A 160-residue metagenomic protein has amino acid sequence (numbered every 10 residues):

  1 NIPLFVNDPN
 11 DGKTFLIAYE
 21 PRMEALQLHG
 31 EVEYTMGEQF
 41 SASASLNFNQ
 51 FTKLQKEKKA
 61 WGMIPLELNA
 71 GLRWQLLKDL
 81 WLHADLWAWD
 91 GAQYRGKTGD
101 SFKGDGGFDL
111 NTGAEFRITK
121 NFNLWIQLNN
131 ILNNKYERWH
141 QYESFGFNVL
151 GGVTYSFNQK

Functional and structural regions predicted by a protein language model:
P3-G91: Gram-negative outer-membrane beta-barrel transporters
A60-K160: Conserved C-terminal beta-signal and adjacent last beta-strands/turns of outer-membrane beta-barrel proteins
